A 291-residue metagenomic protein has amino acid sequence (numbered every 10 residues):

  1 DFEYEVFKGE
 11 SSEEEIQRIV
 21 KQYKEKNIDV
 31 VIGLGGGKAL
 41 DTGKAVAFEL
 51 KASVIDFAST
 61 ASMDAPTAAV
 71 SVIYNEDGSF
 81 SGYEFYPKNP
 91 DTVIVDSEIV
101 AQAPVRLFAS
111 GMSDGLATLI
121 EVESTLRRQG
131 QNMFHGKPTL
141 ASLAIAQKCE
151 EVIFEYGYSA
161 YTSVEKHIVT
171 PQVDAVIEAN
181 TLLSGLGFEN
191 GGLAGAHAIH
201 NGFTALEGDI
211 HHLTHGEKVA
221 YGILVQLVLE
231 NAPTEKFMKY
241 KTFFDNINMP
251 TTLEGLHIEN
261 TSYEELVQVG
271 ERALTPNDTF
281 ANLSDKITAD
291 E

Functional and structural regions predicted by a protein language model:
D1-V30, L253: ATP/NTP phosphate-donor binding region
E13, K38-A45, M63-T67, G192 (+1 more regions): Short glycine/serine/threonine-rich phosphate/pyrophosphate-binding segments that cradle anionic phosphate groups
Y23-V46, L50-A61: A short, small-residue-rich loop immediately preceding and capping a beta-strand
D29-I32, S53-I55, D91-V93, D174 (+1 more regions): Structural motif
F48-A141: A glycine/threonine-rich phosphate-anchoring loop and its flanking beta-alpha core in nucleotide/phosphate-binding
M133-N246: Active-site segments that bind and position negatively charged phosphate/pyrophosphate groups
A232-E291: C-terminal charged capping/lid subdomain of soluble metabolic enzymes
